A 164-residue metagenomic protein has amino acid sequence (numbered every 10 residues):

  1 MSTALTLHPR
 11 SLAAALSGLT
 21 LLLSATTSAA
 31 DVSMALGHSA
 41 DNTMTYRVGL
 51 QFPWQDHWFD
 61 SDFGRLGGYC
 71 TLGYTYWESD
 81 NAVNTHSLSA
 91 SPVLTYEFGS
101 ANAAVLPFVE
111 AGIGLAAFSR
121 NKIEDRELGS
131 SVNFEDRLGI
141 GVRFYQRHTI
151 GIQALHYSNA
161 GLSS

Functional and structural regions predicted by a protein language model:
M1-A29: Cleavable N-terminal export/targeting peptides
T26-A30, Q55-L66, G99-P107, R147: Short loop/turn motifs that connect adjacent beta-strands in outer-membrane beta-barrel proteins
A30, M34, F63, G141-S164: Predominantly the C-terminal beta-signal and adjacent terminal strand-loop region of outer-membrane beta-barrel
V32-L36, V48, G68-L72, P107-I113 (+2 more regions): Membrane-embedded beta-strand positions of outer-membrane beta-barrel proteins
L36-N42, F52-W54, L72-E78, F98 (+2 more regions): Transmembrane beta-strands of outer-membrane beta-barrel pores
G37-Y46, S79-T85, A101-A103, L162-S164: Solvent-exposed loop/turn segments connecting transmembrane beta-strands in outer-membrane beta-barrel proteins
N42-Y46, N84-A90, S130-D136: Residues that define the transmembrane beta-barrel architecture of outer-membrane proteins
V48-W54, Y74, A90-F98, A111-L115 (+1 more regions): Residues on the lipid-exposed face of transmembrane beta-strands in outer-membrane beta-barrel proteins
